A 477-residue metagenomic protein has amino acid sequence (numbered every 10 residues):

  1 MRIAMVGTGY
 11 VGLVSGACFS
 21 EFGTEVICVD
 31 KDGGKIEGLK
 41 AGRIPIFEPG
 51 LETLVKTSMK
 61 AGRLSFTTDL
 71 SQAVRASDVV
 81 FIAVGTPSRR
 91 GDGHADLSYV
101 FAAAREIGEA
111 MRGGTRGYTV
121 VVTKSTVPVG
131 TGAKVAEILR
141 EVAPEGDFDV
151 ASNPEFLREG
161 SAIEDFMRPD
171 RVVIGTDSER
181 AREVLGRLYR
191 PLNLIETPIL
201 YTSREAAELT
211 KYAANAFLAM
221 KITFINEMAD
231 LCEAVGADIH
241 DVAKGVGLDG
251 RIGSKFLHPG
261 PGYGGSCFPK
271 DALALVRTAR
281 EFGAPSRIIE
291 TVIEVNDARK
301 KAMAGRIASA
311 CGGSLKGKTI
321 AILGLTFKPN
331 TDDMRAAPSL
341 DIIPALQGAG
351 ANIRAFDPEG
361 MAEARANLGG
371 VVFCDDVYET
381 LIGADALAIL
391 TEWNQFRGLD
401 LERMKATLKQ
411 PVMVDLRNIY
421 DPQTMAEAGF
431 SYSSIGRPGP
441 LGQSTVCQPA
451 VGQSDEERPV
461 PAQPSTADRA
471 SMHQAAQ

Functional and structural regions predicted by a protein language model:
M1-P464, D468-Q477: Structural/interface elements that position substrates and couple domains in central-metabolism enzymes
